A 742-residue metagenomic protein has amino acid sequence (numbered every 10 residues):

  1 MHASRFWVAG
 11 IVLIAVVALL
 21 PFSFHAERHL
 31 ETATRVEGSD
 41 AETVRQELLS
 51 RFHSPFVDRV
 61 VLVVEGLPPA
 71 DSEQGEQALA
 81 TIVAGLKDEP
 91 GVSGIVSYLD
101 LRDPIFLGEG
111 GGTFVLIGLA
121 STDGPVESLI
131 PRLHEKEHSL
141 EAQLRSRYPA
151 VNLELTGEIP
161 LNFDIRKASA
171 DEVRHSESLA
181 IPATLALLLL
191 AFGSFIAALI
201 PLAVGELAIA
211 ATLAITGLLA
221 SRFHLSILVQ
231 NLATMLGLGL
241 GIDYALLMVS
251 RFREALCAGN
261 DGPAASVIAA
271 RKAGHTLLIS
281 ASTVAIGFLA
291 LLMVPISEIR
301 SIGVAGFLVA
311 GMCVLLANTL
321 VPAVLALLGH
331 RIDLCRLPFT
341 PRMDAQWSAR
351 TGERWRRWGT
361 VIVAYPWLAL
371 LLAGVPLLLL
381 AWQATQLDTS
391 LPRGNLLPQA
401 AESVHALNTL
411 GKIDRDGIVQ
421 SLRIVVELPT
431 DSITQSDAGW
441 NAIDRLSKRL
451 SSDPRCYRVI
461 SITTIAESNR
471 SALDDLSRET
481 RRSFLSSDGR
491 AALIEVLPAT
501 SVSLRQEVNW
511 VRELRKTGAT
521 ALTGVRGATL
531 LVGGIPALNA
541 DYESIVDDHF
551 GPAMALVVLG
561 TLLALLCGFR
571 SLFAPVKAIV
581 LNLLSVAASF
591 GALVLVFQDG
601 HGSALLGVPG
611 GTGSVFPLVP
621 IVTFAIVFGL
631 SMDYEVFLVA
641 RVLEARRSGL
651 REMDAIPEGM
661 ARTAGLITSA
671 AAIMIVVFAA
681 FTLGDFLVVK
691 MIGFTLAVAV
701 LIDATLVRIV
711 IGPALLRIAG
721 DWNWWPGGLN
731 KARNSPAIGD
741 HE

Functional and structural regions predicted by a protein language model:
M1-R28, V92, A120-T389, T523-E742: Membrane-embedded transmembrane helical bundles of large multi-pass transporters/channels
R28-R35, S390-P392: Ser/Thr/Pro/Gly-rich low-complexity linker/stalk segments immediately outside membranes or between
T32-V36, L161, R166, A170 (+2 more regions): Short linear X-Pro dipeptides
A33-T34, A41, M235: Disorder-to-helix initiation segments
G38-V57, P68-I159, Q386-S603, S614 (+1 more regions): Structured non-transmembrane domains adjacent to transmembrane bundles in polytopic membrane proteins
V64-G66: A short glycine/threonine-centered beta-strand motif
